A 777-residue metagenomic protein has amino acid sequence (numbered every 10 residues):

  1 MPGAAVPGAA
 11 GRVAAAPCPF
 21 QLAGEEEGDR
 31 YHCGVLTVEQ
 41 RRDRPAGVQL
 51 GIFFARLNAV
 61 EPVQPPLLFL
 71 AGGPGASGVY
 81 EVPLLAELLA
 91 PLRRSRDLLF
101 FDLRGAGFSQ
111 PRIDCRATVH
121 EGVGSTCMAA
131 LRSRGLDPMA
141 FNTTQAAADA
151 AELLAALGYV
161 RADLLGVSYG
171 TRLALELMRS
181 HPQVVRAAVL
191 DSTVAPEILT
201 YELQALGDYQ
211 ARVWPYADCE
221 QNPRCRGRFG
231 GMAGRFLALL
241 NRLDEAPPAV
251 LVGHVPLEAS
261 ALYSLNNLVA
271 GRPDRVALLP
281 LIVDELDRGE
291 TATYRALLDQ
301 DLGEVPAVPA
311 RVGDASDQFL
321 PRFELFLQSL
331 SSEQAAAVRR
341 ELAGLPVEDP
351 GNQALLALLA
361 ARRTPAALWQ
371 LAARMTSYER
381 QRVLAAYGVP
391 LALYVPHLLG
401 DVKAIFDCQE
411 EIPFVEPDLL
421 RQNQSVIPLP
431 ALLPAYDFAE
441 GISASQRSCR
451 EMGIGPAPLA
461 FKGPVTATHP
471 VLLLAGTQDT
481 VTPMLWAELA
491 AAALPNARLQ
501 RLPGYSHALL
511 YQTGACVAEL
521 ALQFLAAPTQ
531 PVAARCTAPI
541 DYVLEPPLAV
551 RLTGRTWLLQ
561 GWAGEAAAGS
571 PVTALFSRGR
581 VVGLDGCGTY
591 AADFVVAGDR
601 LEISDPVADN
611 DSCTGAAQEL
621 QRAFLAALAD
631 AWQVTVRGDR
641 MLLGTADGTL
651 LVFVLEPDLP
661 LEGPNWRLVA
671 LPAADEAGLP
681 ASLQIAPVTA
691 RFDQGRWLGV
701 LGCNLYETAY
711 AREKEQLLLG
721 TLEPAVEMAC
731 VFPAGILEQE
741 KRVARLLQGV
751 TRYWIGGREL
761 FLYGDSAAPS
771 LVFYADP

Functional and structural regions predicted by a protein language model:
M1-A4: N-terminal Sec signal peptide cleavage junction
V6-E285, G289-A337, E341, I405-F406 (+1 more regions): Gly/Pro-rich cap/lid or specificity-loop segments adjacent to the active site
R224-R242, A357-R380: An acidic intrinsically disordered interaction segment
V312, E324-Q370: Ordered core of a single globular domain
A372, S377-Q381, L393-D401: Extended, H/D-rich, highly charged conserved domains that either
A386-P390: Short linear interaction motifs
Y542-P777: Lipid interaction determinants
